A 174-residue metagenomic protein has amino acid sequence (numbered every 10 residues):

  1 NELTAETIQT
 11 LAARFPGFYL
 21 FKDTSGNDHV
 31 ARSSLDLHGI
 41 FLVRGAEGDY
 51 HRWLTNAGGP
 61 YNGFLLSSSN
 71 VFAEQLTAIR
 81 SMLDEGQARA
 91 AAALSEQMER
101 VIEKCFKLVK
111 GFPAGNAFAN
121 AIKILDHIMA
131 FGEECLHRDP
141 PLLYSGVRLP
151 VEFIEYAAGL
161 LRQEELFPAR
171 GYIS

Functional and structural regions predicted by a protein language model:
N1-A114: Catalytic alpha/beta core domains of metabolic enzymes, predominantly
G59-P60, S69-S174: C-terminal alpha-helical cap/extension of soluble enzyme domains
